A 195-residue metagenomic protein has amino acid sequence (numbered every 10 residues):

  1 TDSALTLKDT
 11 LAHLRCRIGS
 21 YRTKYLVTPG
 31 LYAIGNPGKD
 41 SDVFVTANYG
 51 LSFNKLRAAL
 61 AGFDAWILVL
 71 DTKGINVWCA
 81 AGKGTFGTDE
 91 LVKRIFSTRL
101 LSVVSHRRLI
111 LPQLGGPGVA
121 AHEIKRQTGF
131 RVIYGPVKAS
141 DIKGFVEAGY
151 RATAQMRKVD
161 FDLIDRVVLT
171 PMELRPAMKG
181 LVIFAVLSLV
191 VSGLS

Functional and structural regions predicted by a protein language model:
T1-V137: Soluble N-terminal domains of membrane-associated systems
A12-L14, F145, E173-R175: Catalytic or ion-coupling anion/metal-binding cores of large enzyme and transporter domains
L26-L31, K158-L174: Cytosolic juxtamembrane amphipathic/interface segments immediately preceding and feeding into a transmembrane helix
G115-E123, R151-L163, V182-L189: Short secondary-structure transition/capping segments
I124-K158: Extended, hydrophilic extramembrane loops/domains of integral membrane proteins
V168-S195: Core alpha-helical transmembrane segments of integral membrane proteins
